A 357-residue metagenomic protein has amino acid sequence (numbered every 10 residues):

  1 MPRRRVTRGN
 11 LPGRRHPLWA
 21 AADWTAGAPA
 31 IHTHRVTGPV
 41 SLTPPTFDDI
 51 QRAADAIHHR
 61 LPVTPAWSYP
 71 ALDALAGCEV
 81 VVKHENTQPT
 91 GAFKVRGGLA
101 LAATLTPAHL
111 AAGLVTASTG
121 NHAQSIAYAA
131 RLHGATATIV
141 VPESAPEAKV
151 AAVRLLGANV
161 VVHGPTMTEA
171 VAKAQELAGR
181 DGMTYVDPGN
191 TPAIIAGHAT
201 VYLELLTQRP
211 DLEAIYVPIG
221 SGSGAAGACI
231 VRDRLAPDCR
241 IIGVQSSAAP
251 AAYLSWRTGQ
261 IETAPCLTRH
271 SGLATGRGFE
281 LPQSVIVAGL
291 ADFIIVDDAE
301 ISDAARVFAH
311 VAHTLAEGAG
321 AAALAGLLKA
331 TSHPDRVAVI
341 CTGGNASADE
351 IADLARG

Functional and structural regions predicted by a protein language model:
P2-L11: Extreme N-terminal basic, low-complexity initiation segments that serve as generic localization/processing leaders
R4, A26-P29: Short, low-complexity intrinsically disordered segments enriched in A/P/G/S/L with frequent Arg, especially at protein
R14-P17, P29: Short, often N-terminal, low-complexity regions that either remain intrinsically disordered or form a short helix
H32-G357: PLP-dependent amino-acid enzyme catalytic core
